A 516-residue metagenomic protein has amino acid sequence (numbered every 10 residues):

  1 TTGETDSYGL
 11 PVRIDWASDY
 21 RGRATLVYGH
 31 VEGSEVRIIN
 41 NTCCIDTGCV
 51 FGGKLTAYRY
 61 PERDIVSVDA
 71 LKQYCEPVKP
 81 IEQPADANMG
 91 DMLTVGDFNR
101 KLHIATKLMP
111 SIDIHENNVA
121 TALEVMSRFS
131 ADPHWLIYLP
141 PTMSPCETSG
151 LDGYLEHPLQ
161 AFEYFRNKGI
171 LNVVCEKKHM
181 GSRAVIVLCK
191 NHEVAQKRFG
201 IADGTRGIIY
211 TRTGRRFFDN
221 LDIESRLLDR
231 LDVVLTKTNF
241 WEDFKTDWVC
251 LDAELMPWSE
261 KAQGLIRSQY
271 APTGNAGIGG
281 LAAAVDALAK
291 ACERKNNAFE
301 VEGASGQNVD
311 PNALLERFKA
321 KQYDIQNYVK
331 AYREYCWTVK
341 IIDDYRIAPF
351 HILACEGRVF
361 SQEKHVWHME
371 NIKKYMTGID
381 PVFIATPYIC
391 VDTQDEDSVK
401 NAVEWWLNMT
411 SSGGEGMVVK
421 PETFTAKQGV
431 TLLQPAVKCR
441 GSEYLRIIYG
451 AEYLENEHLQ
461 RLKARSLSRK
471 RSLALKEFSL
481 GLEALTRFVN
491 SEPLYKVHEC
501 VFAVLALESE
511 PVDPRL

Functional and structural regions predicted by a protein language model:
T1-C44, G48-G53, Y60-D64, D69-K72: Acidic, His/Gly-enriched loop-helix segments that form or flank divalent-metal centers in metallo-dependent hydrolases
T25, V36-R37, C44-I45, G52 (+1 more regions): DEDD superfamily 3′-5′ metal-dependent exonuclease/proofreading module
I38-N40, A57-D64, L188-E193, S259-E260: Short acidic-glycine loop/turn motifs at beta-strand connectors
N88-A161, R183: Low-complexity, highly charged intrinsically disordered N-terminal segments that act as targeting/localization
L155-Y210, G306-L516: Nucleic-acid 5′ end/cap handling module spanning
E193-R206, R215-S225, P257-S305, E455-F478: Internal, charge-rich low-complexity segments
I201-P257: Conserved loop->alpha-helix
V233-D344: Non-catalytic, alpha-helical, charged scaffold/linker segments that couple or flank catalytic or architectural cores
